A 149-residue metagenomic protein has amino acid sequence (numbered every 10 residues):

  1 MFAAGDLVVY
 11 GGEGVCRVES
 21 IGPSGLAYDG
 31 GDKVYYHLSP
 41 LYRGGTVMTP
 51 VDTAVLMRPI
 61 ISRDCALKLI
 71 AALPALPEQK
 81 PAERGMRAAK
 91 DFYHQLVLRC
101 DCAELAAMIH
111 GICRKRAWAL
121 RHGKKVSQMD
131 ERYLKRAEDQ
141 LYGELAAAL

Functional and structural regions predicted by a protein language model:
G5-D6: Loop/turn positions that initiate beta-strands
G14, D32-V34, R43-G45: A generic structural signal for short beta-strands and their flanking turns/coil linkers
C16-V18: Conserved hydrophobic positions within beta-strands
S24-Y35: Short, solvent-exposed secondary-structure boundary/capping segments
H37-D52: A short macromolecule-binding patch
D52-L149: Charge/polar-rich, low-complexity and marginally structured segments
